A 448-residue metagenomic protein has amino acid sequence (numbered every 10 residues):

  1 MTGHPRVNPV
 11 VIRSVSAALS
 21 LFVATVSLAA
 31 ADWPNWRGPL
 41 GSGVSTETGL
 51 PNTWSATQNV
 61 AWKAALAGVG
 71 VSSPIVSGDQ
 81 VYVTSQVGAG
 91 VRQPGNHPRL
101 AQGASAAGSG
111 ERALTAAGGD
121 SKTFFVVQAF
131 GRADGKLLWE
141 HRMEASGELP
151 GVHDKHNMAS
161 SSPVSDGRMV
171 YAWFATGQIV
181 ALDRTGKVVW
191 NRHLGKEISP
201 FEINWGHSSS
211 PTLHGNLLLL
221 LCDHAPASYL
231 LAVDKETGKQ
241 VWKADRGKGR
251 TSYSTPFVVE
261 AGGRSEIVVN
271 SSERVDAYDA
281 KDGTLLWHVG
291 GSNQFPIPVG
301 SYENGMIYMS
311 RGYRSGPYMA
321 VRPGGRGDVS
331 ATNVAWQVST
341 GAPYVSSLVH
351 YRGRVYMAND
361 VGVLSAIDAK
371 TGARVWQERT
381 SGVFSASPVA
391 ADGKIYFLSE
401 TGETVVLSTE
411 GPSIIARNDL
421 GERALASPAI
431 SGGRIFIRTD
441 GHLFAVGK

Functional and structural regions predicted by a protein language model:
M1-R13: N-terminal secretory signal peptides that target proteins for export/translocation
V7-N8, S16, G441, A445: Intrinsic structural disorder/low-complexity segments
R13-S27: Bacterial N-terminal signal peptides
L28-K448: Noncatalytic, solvent-exposed loop/strand surfaces of beta-propeller-type extracellular/periplasmic domains
